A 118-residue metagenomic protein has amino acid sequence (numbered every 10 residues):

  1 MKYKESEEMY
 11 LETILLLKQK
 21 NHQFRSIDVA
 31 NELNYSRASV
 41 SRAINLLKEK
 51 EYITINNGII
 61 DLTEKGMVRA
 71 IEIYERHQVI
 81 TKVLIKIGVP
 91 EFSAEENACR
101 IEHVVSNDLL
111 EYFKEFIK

Functional and structural regions predicted by a protein language model:
K2-Y35: N-terminal helix-turn-helix DNA-binding core of bacterial DNA-binding proteins
Y10, V29, V40-K48: Basic amphipathic alpha-helical segments that dock to polyanions
E32, R69, K86: Residues within the alpha-helical elements of helix-turn-helix
A38, F92: Key DNA-contact positions within bacterial/archaeal DNA-binding proteins
K48-N57: A short, conserved structural fragment
G58-R76: Basic, amphipathic "hinge/linker" alpha-helix immediately C-terminal to the N-terminal HTH DNA-binding motif
E72-K86, S93, N97-R100: Short, solvent-exposed amphipathic helices
E96-K118: C-terminal regulatory/oligomerization modules of transcriptional regulators
